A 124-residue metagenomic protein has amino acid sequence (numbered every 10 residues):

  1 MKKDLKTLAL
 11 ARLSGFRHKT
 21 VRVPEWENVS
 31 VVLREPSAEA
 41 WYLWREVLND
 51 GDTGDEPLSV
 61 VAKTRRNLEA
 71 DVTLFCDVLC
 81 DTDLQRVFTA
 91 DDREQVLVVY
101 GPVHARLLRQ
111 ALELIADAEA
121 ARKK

Functional and structural regions predicted by a protein language model:
M1-R17: Extended acidic low-complexity intrinsically disordered regions
R17-E27: Short acidic-hydrophobic surface loop/beta-edge motif
W26-K124: Short, surface-exposed, charged amphipathic helix/loop patches that serve as local interaction elements
